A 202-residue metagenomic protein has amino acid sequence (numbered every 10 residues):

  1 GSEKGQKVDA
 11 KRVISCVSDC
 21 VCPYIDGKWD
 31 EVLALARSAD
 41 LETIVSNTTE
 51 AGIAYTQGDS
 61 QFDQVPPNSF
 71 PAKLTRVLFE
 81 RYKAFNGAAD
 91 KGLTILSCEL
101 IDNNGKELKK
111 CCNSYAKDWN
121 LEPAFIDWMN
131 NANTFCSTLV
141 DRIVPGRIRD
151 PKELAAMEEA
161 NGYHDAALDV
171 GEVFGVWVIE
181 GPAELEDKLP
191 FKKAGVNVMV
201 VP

Functional and structural regions predicted by a protein language model:
G1-P202: Substrate/ligand-engaging "lid" and interaction regions
